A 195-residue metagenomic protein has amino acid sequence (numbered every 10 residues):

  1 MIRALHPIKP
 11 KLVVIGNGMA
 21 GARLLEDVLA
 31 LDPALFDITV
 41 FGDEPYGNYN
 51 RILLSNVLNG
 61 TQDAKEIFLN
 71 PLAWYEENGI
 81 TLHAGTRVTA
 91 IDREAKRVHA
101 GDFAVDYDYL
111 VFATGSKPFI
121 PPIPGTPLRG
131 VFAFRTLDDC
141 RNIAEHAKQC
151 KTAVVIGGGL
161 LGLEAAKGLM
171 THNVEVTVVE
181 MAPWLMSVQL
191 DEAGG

Functional and structural regions predicted by a protein language model:
M1-V13, L69-V154, W184: FAD-binding core/adjacent interface of flavoenzyme oxidoreductases
I2-T81, G168-Q189, A193: Beta1-alpha1 glycine-rich phosphate/pyrophosphate-binding loop at the start of Rossmann-like nucleotide-binding domains
G16, D92, E164: Acidic active-site catalytic centers that drive phospho-/nucleotidyl reactions and related ester hydrolyses
G21, G162-L163: N-terminal Rossmann-fold NAD(P) dinucleotide-binding loop
A133-T136, G162, D191: Short, conserved glycine- and acidic-residue-centered signature motifs in active-site or ligand-binding loops
